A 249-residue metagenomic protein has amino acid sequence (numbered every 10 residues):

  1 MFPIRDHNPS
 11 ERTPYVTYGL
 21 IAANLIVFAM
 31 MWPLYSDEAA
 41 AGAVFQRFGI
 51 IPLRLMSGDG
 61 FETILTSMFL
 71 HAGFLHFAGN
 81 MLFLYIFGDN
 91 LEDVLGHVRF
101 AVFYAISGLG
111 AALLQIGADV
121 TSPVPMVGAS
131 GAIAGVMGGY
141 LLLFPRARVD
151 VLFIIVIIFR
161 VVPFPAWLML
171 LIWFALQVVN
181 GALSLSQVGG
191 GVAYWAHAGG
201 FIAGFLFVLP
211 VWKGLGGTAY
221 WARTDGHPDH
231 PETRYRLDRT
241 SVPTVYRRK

Functional and structural regions predicted by a protein language model:
M1-K249: A detector for small-residue-rich transmembrane helices and their helix-helix packing motifs
